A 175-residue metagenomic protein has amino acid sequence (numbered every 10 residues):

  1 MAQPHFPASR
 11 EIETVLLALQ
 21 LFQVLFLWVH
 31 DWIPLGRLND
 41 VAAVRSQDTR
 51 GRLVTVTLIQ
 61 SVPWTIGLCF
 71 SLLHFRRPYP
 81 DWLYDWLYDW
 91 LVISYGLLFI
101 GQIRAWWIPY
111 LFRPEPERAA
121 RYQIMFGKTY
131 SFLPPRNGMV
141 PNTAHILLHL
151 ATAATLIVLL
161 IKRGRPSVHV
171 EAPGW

Functional and structural regions predicted by a protein language model:
M1-P4, G164-W175: Short, charged juxtamembrane terminal tails flanking transmembrane helices
A2-L58: Transmembrane alpha-helical insertion/packing segments
E11-A18, T55-S61, W82-V92, T143-I146: Alpha-helical transmembrane segments of integral membrane proteins
L19-V24, D89-L111: Hydrophobic alpha-helical membrane-insertion segments
D40-W82: Alpha-helical transmembrane segments and their immediate interhelical/interface regions in integral membrane proteins
T57-T65, K128-A154: Hydrophobic alpha-helical transmembrane segments
W106-G127: Juxtamembrane non-transmembrane "cap" segments at the membrane-aqueous interface of multi-pass membrane proteins
T152-H169: Membrane-water interface at the C-terminal end of transmembrane alpha helices
